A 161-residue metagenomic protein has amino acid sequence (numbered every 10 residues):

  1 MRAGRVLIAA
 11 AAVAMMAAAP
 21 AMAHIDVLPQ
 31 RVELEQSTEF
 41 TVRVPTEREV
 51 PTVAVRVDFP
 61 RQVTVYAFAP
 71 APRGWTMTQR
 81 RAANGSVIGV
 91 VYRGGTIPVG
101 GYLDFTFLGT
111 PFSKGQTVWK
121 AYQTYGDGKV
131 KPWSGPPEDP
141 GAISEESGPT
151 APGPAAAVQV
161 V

Functional and structural regions predicted by a protein language model:
M1-I8: Bacterial N-terminal signal peptides that target proteins for export
I8-A18: Bacterial N-terminal signal peptides
A19-A23: Sec/Tat signal peptide C-region and signal peptidase I cleavage site
V32-L34, T124-V161: Extracytoplasmic/periplasmic copper-protein system
E35-A69: Low-complexity, serine/threonine/proline/glycine-rich extracellular segments that form mucin-like
E35-F40, D104, Q116-W119: Short, solvent-exposed loop/turn segments enriched in Ser/Thr/Gly
P60-I88, P136-D139, G153-V158: A surface/secretory-pathway sequence property marking extracellular, secreted, or lumenal proteins enriched
G95-G115: Low-complexity, intrinsically disordered segments enriched in Ser/Thr together with acidic residues
